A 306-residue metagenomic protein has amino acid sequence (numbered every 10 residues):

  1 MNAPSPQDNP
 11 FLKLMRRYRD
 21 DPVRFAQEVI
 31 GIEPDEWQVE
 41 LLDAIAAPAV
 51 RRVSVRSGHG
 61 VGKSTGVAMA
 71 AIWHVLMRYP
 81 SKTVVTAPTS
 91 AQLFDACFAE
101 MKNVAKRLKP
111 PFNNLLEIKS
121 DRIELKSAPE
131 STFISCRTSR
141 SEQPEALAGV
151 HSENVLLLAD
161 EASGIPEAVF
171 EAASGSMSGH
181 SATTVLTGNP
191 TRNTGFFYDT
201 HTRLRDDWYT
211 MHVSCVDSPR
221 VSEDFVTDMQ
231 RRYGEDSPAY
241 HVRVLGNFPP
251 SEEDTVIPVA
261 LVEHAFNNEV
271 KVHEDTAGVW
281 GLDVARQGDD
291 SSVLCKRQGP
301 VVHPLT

Functional and structural regions predicted by a protein language model:
N2-L282, L294-H303: Phosphate/NTP-binding elements of NTP-utilizing enzymes
L282-D283, G288: Conserved strand-helix element at the start of the C-terminal RecA-like helicase core
